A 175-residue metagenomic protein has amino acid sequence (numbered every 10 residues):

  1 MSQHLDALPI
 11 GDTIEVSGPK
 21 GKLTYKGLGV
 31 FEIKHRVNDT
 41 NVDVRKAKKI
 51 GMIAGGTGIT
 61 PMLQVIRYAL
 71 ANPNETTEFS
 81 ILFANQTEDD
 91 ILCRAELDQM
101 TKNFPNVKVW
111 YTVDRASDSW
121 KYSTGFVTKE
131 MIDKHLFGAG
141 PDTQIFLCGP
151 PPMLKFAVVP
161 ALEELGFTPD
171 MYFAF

Functional and structural regions predicted by a protein language model:
M1-G51, V65, D114-R115, F175: FAD-binding FR-type
G11, G58, P150: Short, conserved phosphate/pyrophosphate- and ester-handling motifs at nucleotide-, phospho-/glycolipid
P19, P61, P150-P152: Proline-centered helix-kink/hinge sites
I33-R36, T77-F175: Reductase modules of NAD(P)H-dependent flavoproteins
N41-V44, N72-P73, H135-A139: Surface-exposed acidic, glycine-flexible loop patches that form ligand/cofactor-binding and adhesion interfaces
A47, A71-F79: Conserved S-adenosyl-L-methionine
I50-I53, Q144-F146: Conserved beta-strand elements of the Class I
I59-P73: Histidine-anchored nucleotide/phosphate-binding helix
